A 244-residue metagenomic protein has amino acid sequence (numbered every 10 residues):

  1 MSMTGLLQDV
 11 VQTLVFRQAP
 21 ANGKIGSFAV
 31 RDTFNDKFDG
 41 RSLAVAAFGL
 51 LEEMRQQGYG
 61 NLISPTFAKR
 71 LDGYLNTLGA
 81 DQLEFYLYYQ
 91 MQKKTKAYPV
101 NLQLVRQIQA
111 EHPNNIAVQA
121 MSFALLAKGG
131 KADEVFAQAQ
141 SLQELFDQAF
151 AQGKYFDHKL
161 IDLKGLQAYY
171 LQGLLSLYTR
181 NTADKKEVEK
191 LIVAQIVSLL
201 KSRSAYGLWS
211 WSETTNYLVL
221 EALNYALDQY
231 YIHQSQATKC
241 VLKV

Functional and structural regions predicted by a protein language model:
M1-V244: Preference for long, amphipathic alpha-helical scaffolds in soluble/luminal domains and all-alpha bundles
